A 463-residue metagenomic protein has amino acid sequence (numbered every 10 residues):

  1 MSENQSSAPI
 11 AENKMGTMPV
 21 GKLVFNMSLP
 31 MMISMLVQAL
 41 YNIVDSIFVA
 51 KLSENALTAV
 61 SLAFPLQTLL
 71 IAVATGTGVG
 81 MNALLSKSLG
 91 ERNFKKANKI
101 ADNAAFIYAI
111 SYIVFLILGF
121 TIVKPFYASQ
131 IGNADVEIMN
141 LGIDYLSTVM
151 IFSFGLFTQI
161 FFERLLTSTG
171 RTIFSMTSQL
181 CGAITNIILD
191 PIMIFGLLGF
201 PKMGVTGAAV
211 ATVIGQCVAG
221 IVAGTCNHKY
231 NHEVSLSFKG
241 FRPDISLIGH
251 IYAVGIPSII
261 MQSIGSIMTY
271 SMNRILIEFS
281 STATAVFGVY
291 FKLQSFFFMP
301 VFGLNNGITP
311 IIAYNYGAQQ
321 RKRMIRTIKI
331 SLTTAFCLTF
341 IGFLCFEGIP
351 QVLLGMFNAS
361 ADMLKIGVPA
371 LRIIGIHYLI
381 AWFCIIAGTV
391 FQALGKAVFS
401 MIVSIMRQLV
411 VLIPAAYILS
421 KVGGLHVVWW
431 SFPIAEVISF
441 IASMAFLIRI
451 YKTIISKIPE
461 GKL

Functional and structural regions predicted by a protein language model:
M1-S28, L85-F154, P201-I256, I312-H377 (+1 more regions): Short alpha-helical transmembrane segments in multi-pass integral membrane proteins
T17, G21-L40, V44, L66-V73 (+6 more regions): Residue-level signal for short hydrophobic patches within transmembrane helices of multi-pass membrane transporters
N26, F48-T68, I100, V136-L141 (+5 more regions): Interfacial/gating helices of multi-pass transporter permease domains
N26-D45, T148, G182, G215-A219 (+4 more regions): Transmembrane helical elements of multi-pass membrane transporters/channels
L36, L40-T58, Y127-V136, I192-M203 (+5 more regions): Helix-terminus/linker motif at the lipid-water interface of multi-pass membrane proteins
L57-I117, L156-S175, V286-L344, G348-P350 (+1 more regions): Small-residue-rich hydrophobic transmembrane alpha-helices
L69-A72, L116, N186-P191, G220-G224 (+4 more regions): Hydrophobic transmembrane alpha-helices of multi-pass small-molecule transporters
G78, T148-T167, S175-A183, A208-A223 (+4 more regions): Short runs within selected transmembrane alpha-helices of multi-pass transporters and secretion channels
